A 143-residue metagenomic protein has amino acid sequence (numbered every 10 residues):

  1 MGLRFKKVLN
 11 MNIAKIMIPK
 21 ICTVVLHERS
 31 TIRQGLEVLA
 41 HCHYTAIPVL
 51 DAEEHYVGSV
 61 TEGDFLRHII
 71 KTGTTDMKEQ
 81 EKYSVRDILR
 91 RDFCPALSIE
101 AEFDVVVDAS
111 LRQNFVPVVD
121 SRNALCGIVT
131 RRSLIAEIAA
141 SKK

Functional and structural regions predicted by a protein language model:
M1-V8: Short, low-complexity N-terminal regulatory "tails/caps" that precede and couple sensory modules
N10-T23, E81-F93: Bateman (tandem CBS) regulatory domains
M11, S30, V60, Y83 (+1 more regions): Short beta-to-alpha loop/turn elements within the nucleotide-binding domains of ABC transporters
V25-H43, L50, P95-Q113, V119-R122 (+1 more regions): The conserved cystathionine-beta-synthase
L39-C42, I47-D64, S110, V118-S133: A glycine-centered beta-loop-beta connector
D64-Q80, L134-K143: A short, polar/charged loop-to-alpha-helix boundary motif
